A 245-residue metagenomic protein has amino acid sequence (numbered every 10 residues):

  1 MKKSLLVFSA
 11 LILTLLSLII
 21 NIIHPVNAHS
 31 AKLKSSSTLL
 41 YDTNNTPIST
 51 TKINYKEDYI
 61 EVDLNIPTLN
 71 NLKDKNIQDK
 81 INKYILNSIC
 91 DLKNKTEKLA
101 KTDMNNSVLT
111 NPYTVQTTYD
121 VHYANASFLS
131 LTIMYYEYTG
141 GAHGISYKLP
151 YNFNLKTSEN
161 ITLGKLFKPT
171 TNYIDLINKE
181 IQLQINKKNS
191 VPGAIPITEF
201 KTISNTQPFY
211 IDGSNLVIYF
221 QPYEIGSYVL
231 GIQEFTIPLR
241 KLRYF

Functional and structural regions predicted by a protein language model:
S4-F8, I20-F245: Compositionally biased intrinsically disordered regions enriched in Thr/Gly
L13-N21: Hydrophobic core
